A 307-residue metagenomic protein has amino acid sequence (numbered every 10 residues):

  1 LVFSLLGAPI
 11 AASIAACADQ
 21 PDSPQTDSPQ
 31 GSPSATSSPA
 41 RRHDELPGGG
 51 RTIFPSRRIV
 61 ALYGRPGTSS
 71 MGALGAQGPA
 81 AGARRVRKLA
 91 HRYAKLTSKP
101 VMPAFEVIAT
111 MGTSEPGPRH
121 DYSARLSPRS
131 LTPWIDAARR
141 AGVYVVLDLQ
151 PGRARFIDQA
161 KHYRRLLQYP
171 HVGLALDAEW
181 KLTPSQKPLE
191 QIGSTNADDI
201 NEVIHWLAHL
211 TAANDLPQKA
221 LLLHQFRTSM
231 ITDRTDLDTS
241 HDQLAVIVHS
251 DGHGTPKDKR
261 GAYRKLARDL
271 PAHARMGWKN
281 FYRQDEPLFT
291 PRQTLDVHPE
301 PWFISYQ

Functional and structural regions predicted by a protein language model:
L1-F3: N-terminal export leaders
A12-P33: C-terminal region of N-terminal signal peptides and the immediate post-cleavage residues of exported proteins
G31-A80: N-terminal module-boundary/linker segments of secreted carbohydrate-active enzymes
T52-P55, R87-P100, I135-R140, Y163-P170 (+2 more regions): Acidic (Asp/Glu)-rich catalytic clusters
I59-A61, P100-E106, G142-V146, H171-A175 (+3 more regions): Structural preference for beta-strand elements that scaffold enzyme active sites
Y63-I135: N-terminal carbohydrate-binding/catalytic regions of secreted carbohydrate-active enzymes
R155-L167, I231-L237: Distinct, well-ordered alpha-helical segments
E190-Y306: Surface-exposed substrate-engagement region within the catalytic domains of secreted or surface-exposed extracellular
